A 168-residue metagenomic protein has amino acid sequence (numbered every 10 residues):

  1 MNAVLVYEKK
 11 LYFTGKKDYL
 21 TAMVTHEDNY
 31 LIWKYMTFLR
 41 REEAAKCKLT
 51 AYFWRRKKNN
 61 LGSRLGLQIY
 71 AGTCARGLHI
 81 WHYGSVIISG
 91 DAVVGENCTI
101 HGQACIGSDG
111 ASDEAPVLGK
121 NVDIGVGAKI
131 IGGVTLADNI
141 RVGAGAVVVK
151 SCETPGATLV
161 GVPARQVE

Functional and structural regions predicted by a protein language model:
M1-L65: Terminal amphipathic alpha-helical/low-complexity segments used for targeting or macromolecular assembly
A3, E8, T21-T25, R41 (+6 more regions): Generic ordered-secondary-structure signal
T50, G72, E114-A115: Short, positively charged
G66-A71: Conserved NTPase motor "head" modules and their coupling/switch loops across ABC/AAA+ ATPases, GTPases, and GHKL ATPases
R76-G77, W81-G84, S89-G90, G95-E96 (+11 more regions): Left-handed beta-helix
